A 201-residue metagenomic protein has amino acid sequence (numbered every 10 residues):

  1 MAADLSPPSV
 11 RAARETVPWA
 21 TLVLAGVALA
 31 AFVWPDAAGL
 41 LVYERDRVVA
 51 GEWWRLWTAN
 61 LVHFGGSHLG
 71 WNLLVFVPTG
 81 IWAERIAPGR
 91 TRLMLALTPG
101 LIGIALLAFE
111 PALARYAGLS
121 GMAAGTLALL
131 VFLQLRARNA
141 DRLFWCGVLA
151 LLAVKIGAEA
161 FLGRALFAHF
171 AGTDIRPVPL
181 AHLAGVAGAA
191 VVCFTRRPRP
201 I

Functional and structural regions predicted by a protein language model:
M1-W54, E84, L135, A140-F144 (+1 more regions): N-terminal signal-anchor transmembrane helix
P18-T21, G89-G100, A117-A124, D141-L149: Cytoplasmic-side transmembrane-helix entry/capping segments in multi-pass membrane proteins
L22-M94, L107-A117, A171-P179: N-terminal TM1-TM2 helical hairpin plus the immediately adjacent luminal interfacial "cap"
G26-V33, P99-A108, L149-F161: Aromatic-anchored segments of alpha-helical transmembrane domains
G70-A87, G125-R136, A187-R199: Membrane-interfacial alpha-helical segments at the cytosolic side of multi-pass membrane proteins
F76, M94-I102, L106, G185 (+1 more regions): Alpha-helical transmembrane segments in multi-pass membrane proteins
I104-R136: Membrane-proximal helix-loop-helix units in multi-pass membrane proteins
C146-R197: Terminal transmembrane helical module of multi-pass membrane proteins
